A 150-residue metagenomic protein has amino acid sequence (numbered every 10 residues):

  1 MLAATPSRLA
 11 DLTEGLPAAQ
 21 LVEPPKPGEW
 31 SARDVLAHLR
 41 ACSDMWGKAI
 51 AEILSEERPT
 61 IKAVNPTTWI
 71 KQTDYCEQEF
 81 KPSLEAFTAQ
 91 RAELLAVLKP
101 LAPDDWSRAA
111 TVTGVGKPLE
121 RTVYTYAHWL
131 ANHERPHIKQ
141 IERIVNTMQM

Functional and structural regions predicted by a protein language model:
M1-T5, L12, I70-S107: Acidic/histidine-rich alpha-helical segments that form the ligand environment of transition-metal centers
A4-P27: A glycine-rich, hydrophobic loop/mini-helix early in the fold
T5-R8, L12, C42, Q90 (+2 more regions): Amphipathic, well-ordered alpha-helical segments in soluble domains
L12, L16-A19, E57, L101-D104 (+1 more regions): A short secondary-structure junction motif
V22-T67, L95, A109-M150: Short, contiguous alpha-helical
